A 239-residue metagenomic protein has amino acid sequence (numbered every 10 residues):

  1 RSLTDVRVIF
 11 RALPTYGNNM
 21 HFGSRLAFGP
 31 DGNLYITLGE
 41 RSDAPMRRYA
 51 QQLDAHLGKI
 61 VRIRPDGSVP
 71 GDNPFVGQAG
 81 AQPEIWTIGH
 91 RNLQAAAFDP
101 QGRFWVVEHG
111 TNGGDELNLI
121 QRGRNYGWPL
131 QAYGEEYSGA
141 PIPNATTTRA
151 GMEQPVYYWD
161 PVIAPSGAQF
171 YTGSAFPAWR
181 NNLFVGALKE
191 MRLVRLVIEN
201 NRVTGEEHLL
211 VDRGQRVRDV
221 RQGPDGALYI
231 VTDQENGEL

Functional and structural regions predicted by a protein language model:
R1-A27: Asp-box/WD-like beta-propeller blade repeats and closely related beta-sheet repeat scaffolds
V8-P14, F75, L209-V211: Short loop/turn motifs that cap or connect beta-strands within the blades of beta-propeller-type repeat domains
P14-G23, P83-I88, Q215-V217: Short glycine-/Asp-/Thr-/Trp-enriched loop segments that recur within the blades of beta-propeller repeat domains
L26, L93, V220: Conserved RecA-like P-loop NTPase ATPase core
Y35, E40-E207, Q215, D225 (+1 more regions): Beta-propeller domain segments
D219-L239: Blade-level signature of beta-propeller repeat domains, shared across WD40, Kelch, NHL, RCC1 and BNR/Asp-box propellers
